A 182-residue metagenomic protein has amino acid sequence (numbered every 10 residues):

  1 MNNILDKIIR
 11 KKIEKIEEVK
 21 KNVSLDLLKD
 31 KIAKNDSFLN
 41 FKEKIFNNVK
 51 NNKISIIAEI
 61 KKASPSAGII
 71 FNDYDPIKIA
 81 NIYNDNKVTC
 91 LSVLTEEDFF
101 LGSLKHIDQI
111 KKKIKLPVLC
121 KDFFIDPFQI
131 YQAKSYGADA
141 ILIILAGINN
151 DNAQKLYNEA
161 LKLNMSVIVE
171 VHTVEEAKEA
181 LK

Functional and structural regions predicted by a protein language model:
M1-K61, S66: N-terminal amphipathic alpha-helix/helix-capping segment at the start of soluble metabolic enzymes
I8, A58, Y83, L91 (+2 more regions): Conserved, mostly hydrophobic/aromatic
L27-D36, P65-I70, T89-I110: Glycine-rich, proline-tolerant flexible connector loops at the mouths of alpha/beta enzymes
I57-D75, P117-I125, S166-V171: Active-site mouth loops of central-metabolism enzymes
F71-N84, F124-Y131, H172-K178: Short, acidic/polar
L91-S92, L142, I168: Conserved beta-strand positions in the central sheet of alpha/beta enzyme cores
E96-I114, D122-Y131, I143-A160, E175-E179: Active-site-adjacent beta->alpha loops and helix N-cap segments on the catalytic face of soluble alpha/beta enzymes
